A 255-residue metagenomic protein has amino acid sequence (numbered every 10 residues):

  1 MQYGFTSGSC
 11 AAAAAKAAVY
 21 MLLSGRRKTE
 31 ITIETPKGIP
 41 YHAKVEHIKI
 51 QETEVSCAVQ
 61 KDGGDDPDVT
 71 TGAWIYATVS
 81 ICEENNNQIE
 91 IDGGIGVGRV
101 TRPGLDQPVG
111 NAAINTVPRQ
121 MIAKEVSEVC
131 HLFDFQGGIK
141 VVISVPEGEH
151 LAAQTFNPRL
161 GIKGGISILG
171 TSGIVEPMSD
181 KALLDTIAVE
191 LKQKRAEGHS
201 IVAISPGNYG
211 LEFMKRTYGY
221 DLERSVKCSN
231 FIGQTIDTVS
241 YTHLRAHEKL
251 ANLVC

Functional and structural regions predicted by a protein language model:
M1-L160: Generic N-terminal targeting/processing segments that precede catalytic cores or assembly contacts
G4-F5, T101-V117, T171-L184, G219-V226: Flexible, glycine/proline-enriched loop segments at strand-loop-helix junctions that form or flank small-ligand binding
V19-K28, K124-D134, D180, A188 (+2 more regions): Generic secondary-structure signature for well-ordered alpha-helical cores
A123, S127, S144, G148-L151 (+6 more regions): Conserved, well-structured core segments that form the ligand-binding/active-site neighborhood of functional domains
D134, A153, G210-C228, I232 (+1 more regions): Non-transmembrane, aqueous-exposed alpha-helical and coiled segments at domain scale
L169-G219: Loop-centered beta-sheet repeat module
T242-K249: Conserved small/polar residues in nucleotide/adenosyl-binding loops
V254-C255: Hydrophobic alpha-helical segments, chiefly the membrane-spanning helices and signal/signal-anchor peptides
